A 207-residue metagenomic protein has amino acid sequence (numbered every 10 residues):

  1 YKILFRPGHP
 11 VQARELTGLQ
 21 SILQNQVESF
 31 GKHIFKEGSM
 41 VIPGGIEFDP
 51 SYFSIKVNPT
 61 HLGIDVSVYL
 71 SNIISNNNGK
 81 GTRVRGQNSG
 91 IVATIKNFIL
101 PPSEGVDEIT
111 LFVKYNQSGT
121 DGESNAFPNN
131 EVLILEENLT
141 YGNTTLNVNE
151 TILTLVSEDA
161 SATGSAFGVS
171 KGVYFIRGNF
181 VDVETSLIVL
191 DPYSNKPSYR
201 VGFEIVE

Functional and structural regions predicted by a protein language model:
Y1-E207: Subunit-assembly interface segments of extracellular/virion macromolecular structures
